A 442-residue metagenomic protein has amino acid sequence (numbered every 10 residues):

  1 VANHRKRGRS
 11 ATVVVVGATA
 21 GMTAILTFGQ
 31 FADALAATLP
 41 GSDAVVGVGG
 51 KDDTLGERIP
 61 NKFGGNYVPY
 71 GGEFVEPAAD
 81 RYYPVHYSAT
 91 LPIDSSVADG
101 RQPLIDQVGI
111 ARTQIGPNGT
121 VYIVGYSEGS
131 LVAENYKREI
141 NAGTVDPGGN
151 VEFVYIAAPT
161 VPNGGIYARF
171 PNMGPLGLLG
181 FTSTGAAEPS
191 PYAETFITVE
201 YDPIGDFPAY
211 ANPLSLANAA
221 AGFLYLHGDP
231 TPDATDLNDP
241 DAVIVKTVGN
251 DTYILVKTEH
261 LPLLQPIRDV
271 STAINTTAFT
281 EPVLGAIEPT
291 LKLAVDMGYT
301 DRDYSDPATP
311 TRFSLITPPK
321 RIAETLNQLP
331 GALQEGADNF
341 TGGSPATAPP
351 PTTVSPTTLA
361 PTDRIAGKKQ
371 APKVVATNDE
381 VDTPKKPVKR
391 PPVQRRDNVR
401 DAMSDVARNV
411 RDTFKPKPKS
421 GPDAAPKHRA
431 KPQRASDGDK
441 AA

Functional and structural regions predicted by a protein language model:
V1-I123, E134-A442: Composition-driven, intrinsically disordered low-complexity tracts enriched in small residues
S127-S130: Active-site loop->helix "elbow" adjoining a glycine-rich segment at hydrolase catalytic centers
